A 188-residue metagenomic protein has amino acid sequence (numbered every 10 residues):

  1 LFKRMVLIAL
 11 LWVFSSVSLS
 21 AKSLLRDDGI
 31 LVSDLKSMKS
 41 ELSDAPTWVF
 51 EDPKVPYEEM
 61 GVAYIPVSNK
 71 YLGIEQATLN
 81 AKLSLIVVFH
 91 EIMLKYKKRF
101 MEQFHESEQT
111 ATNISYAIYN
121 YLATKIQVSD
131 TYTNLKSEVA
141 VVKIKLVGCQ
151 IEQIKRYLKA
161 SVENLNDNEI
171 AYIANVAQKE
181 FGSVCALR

Functional and structural regions predicted by a protein language model:
L1-A21: Classical Sec-dependent N-terminal signal peptides that target proteins to the secretory pathway
S20-R188: Domain-level marker for long, solvent-exposed, non-transmembrane regions
